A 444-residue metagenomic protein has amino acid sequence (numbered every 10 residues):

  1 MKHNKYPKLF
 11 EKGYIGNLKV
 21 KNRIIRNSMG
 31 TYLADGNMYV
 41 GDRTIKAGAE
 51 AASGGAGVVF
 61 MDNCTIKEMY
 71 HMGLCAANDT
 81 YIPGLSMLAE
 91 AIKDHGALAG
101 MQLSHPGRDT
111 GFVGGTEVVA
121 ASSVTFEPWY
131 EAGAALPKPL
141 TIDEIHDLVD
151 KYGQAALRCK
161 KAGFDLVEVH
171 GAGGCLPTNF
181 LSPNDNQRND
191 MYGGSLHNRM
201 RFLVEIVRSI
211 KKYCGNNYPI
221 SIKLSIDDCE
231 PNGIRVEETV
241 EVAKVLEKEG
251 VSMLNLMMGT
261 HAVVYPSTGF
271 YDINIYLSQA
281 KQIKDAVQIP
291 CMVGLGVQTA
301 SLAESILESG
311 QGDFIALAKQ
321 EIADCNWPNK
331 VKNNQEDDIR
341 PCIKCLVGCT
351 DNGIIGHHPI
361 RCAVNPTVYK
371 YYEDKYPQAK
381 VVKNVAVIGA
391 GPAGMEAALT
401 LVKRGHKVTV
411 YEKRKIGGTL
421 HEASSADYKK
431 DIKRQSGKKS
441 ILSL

Functional and structural regions predicted by a protein language model:
M1-I388, P392, A397-K403, V408: Flavin-dependent oxidoreductase catalytic cores
Q311, S443-L444: A short helix-to-beta-strand connector/capping loop
V387-L442: Beta1-alpha1 glycine-rich phosphate/pyrophosphate-binding loop at the start of Rossmann-like nucleotide-binding domains
